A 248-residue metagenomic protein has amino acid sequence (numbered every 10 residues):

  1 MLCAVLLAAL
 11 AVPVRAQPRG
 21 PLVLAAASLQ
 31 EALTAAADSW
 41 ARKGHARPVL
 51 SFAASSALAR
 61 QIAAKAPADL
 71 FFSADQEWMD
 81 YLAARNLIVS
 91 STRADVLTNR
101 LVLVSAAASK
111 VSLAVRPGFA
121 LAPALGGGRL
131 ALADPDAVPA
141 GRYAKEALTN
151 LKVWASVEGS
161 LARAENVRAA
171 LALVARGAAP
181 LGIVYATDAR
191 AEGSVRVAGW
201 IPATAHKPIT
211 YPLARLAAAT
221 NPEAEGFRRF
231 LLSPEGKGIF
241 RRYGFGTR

Functional and structural regions predicted by a protein language model:
M1-A11: Bacterial N-terminal signal peptides
A16-S56, R60-A66, S73-Q76, D80-R248: Exported/periplasmic ABC-transporter solute-binding proteins
